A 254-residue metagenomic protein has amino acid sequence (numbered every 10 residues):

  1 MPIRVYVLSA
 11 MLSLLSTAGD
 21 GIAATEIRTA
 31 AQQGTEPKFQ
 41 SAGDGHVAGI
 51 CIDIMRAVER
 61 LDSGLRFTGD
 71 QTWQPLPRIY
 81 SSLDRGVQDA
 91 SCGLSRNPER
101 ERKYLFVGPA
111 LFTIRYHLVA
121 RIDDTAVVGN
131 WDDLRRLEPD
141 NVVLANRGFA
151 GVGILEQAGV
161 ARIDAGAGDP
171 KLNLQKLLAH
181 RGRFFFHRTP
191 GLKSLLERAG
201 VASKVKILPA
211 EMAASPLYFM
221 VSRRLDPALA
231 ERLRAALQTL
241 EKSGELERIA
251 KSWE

Functional and structural regions predicted by a protein language model:
Y6-T17: Bacterial N-terminal signal peptides
A23-K103, G166, S243: Extracytoplasmic small-molecule ligand-binding "clamshell" domains of the periplasmic binding protein/Venus flytrap
Q32-T35, T113-H117, E197-A236: Periplasmic-binding protein-like
G45-L61, R121-G159, D164, P190-G191: Bilobed "Venus flytrap"/periplasmic-binding protein-like clamshell domains and structurally analogous long
G49-D62, I122-T125, E138-N141, F219-W253: Extended ligand-binding regions for polar small-molecule ligands
G64, D70-W73, P77-D89, L105-F106 (+3 more regions): Short helices/loops that flank or line small-molecule/ion binding pockets
L65-T68, R147-V160, L237-E254: Ligand-binding clefts/hinges and TM-proximal coupling segments of bilobed small-molecule sensing domains
G69-L137, R147-G148, P209-M212: Acidic, polar ligand-binding/catalytic clefts
